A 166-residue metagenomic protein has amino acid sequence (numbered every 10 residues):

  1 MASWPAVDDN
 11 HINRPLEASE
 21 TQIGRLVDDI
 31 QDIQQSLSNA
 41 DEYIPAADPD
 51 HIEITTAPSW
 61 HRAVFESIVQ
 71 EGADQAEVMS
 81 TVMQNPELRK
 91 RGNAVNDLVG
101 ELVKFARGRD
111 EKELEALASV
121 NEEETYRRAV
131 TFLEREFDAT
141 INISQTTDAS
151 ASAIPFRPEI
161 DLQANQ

Functional and structural regions predicted by a protein language model:
M1-D28, T55, S59-W60: Acidic, turn-prone loop/beta-hairpin segments
D8-N13, R62-E66, A151-I154: Short, solvent-exposed polar/charged micro-motifs at secondary-structure junctions
R25, I44-E53, D138, P155-E159: Active-site lining segments that contact anionic ligands and/or coordinate catalytic metals
L26-D29, I33-S36: Generic, well-ordered alpha-helical scaffold segments in large soluble proteins
L37-D41: Secondary-structure transition/capping motifs at alpha-helix termini and the adjoining loop/turn into the next element
E42-I68, N93-A116: Short glycine-rich, basic-tinged beta-strand/loop micro-motifs
A63-A94: Short, low-complexity, polybasic intrinsically disordered segments
M83-Q166: C-terminal edge-of-domain segments
